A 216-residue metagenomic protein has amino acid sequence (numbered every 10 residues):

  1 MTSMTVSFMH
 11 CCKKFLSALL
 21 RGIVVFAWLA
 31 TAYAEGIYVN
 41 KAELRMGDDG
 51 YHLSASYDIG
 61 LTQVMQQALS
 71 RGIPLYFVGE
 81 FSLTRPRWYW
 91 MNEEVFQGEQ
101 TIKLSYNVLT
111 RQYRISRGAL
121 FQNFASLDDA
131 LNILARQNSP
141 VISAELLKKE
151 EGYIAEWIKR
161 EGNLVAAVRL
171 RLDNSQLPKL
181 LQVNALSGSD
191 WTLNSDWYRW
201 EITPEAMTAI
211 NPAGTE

Functional and structural regions predicted by a protein language model:
T2-I23: Bacterial N-terminal signal peptides that target proteins for export
L29-T31: N-terminal signal peptide c-region/cleavage motif recognized by signal peptidases
Y33-A42: Cleaved targeting-peptide boundary
E43-H52, M65-I73, Y89-E93, E156-K159: Short, solvent-exposed beta-strand/turn "edge" segments of beta-rich domains on protein surfaces
M46, Y57-Q63, F77-R87, L104-T110 (+1 more regions): Beta-strand elements of well-folded, non-transmembrane domains
S54-Y57, R114, A119-L120, N132-E156: A beta-strand/beta-hairpin structural motif
Q67-S139: Structured domain cores in non-transmembrane regions
G152-E216: Glycine-rich, aromatic-bearing surface loops/beta-hairpins
